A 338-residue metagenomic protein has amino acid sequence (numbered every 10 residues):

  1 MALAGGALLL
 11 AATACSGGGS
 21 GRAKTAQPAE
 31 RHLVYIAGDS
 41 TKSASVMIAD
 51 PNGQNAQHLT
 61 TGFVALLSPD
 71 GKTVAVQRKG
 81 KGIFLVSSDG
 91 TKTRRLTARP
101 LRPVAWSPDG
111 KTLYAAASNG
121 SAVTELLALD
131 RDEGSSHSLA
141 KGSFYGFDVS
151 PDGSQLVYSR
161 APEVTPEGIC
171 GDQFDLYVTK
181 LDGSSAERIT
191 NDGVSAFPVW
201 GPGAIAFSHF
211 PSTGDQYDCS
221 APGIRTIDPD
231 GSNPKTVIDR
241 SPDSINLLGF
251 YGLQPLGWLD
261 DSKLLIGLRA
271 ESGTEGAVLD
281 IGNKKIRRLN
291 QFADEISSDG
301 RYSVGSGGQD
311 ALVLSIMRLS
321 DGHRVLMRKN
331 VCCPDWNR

Functional and structural regions predicted by a protein language model:
M1-G19: Secretory targeting and sorting signals
C15-R338: Sequence signature of WD/YWTD-type beta-propeller architectures
